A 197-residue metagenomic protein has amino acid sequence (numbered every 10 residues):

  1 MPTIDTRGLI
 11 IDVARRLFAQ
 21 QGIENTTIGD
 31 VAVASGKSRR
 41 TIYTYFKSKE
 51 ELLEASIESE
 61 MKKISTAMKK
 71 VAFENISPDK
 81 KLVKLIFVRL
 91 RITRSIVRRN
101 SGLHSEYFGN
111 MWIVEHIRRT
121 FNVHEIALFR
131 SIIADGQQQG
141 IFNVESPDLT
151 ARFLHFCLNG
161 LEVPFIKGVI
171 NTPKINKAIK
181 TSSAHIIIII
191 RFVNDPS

Functional and structural regions predicted by a protein language model:
M1-D5, P196-S197: N-terminal intrinsically disordered/low-complexity leader segments
L9, V13, L17-E51, A55: Helix-turn-helix
A55, K69-S95, A151-L154, K180: Hydrophobic alpha-helical connector segments
E58-S65: Short, basic, alpha-helical segments at the C-terminal edge of helix-turn-helix-like DNA-binding modules
L90-L128, Q138: Short secondary-structure transition hinges
I126-Q139, R152, F156-V163, K167-S197: C-terminal peripheral helix-coil segments that are non-catalytic and often amphipathic
N143, P147-A151: Membrane-interface starts of transmembrane alpha-helices
